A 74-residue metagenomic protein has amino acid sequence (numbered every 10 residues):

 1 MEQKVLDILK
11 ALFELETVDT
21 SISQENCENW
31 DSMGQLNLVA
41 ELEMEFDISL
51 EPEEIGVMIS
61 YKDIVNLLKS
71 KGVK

Functional and structural regions predicted by a protein language model:
M1-V18, S70-K74: Thiotemplate assembly-line natural product biosynthesis machinery
E2, Q35, I48: Functionally critical, cavity-lining and gating residues within the transmembrane helices of 12-TM secondary
A11-N29, E45-E53, V57: Phosphopantetheine carrier-protein modules
D31-V39, I59-Y61: Amphipathic alpha-helical interaction surfaces in cytosolic regulatory modules
S49-K74: C-terminal structural segments of small proteins and small subunits
